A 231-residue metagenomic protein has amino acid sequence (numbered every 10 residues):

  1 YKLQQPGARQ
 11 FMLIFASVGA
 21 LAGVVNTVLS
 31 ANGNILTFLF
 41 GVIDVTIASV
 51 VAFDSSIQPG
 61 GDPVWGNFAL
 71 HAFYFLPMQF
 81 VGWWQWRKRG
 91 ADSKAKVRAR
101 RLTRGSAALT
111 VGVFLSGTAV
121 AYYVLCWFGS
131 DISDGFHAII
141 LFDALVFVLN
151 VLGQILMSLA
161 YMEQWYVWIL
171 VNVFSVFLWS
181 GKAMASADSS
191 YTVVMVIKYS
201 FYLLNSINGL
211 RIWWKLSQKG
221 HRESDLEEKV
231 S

Functional and structural regions predicted by a protein language model:
Y1-K2, T46-S55, G117-C126: Membrane-embedded alpha-helical segments in integral membrane proteins
K2-G19, N67-L76, S133-V146: Structural signature of hydrophobic alpha-helical transmembrane segments
L21-T27, V45-V50, F73-G82, F147-L152 (+2 more regions): Alpha-helical transmembrane segments and their membrane-interface exit regions
N26-F40, I155-V167: Membrane-helix interface "capping/anchor" motifs
I43-A99: Hydrophobic, ordered structural segments
V50-G66, W127-D134, A183-V193: Helix-coil boundary and interhelical linker segments in multi-pass alpha-helical membrane proteins
L70-W86, R98-C126, F142-G153: Alpha-helical transmembrane segments of multi-pass integral membrane proteins
I155-S231: C-terminal transmembrane-bundle signature of multipass membrane proteins, characterized by strong activation on
